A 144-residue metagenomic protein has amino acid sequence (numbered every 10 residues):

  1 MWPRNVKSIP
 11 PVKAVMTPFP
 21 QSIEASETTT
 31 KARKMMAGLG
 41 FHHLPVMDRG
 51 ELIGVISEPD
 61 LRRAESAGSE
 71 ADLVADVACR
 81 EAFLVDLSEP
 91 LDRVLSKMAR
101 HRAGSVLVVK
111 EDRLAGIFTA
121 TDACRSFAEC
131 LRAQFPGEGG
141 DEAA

Functional and structural regions predicted by a protein language model:
M1-A144: Tandem CBS (Cystathionine beta-synthase) repeat/Bateman regulatory domains
